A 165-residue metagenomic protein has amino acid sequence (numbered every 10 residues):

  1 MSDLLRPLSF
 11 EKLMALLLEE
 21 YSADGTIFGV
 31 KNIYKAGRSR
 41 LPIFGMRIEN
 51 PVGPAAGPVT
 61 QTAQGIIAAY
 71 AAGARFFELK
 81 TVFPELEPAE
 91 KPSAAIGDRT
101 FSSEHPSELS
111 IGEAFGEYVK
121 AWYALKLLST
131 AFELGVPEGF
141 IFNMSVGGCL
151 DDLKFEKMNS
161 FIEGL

Functional and structural regions predicted by a protein language model:
M1-S2, P7-K12: Accessory low-complexity/Zn-finger-associated flanking regions of SET/PR-domain chromatin methyltransferases
S2-L4, L17, Y21-V30, A56-P58 (+1 more regions): Active-site entrance/lid segments in N-terminal catalytic domains of soluble metabolic enzymes
I33-G53: N-terminal amphipathic alpha-helix/helix-capping segment at the start of soluble metabolic enzymes
